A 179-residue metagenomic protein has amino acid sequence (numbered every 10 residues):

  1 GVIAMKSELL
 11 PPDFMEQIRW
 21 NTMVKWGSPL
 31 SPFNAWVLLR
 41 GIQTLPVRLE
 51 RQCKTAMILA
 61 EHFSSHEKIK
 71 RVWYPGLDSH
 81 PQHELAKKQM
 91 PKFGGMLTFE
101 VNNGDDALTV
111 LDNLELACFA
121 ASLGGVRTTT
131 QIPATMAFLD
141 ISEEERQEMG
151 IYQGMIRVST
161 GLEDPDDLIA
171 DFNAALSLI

Functional and structural regions predicted by a protein language model:
V2-M96, E100-T129, P133: Active-site C-terminal subdomain of aminotransferase-like
R48, T129-I179: PLP-dependent enzyme catalytic core of the Aspartate aminotransferase-like
